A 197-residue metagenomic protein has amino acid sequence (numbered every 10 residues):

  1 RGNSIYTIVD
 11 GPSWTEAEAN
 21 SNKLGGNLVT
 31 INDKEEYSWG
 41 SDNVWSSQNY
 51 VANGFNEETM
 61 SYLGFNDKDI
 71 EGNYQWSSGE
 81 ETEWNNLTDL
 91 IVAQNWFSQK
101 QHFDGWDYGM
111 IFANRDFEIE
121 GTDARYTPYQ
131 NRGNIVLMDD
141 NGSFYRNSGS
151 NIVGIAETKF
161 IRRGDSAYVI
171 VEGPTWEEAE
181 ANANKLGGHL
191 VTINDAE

Functional and structural regions predicted by a protein language model:
R1-E197: Extracellular, disulfide-bonded carbohydrate-recognition/adhesion ectodomains, dominated by C-type lectin-like domains
